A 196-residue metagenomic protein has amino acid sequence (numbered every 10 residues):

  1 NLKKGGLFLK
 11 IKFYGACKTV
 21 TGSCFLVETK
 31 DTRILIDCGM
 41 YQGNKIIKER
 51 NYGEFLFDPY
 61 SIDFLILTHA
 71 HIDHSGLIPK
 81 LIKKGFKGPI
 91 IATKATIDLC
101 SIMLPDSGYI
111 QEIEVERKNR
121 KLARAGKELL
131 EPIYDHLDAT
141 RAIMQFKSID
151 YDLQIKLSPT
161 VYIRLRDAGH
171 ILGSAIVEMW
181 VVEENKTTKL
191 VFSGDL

Functional and structural regions predicted by a protein language model:
N1-F8: Short, Lys/Arg-enriched N-terminal segments with co-localized hydrophobic residues within the first ~10-30 amino acids
L9-F57, I176-S193: Conserved beta-strand hairpin/beta-sheet module of binuclear metal-dependent hydrolase folds, prominently
C17-T21, L157, A168-G173: A short catalytic or substrate-binding loop motif that flags glycine-/basic-rich loops and adjacent residues that bind
E28, K156-L157: A general beta-strand register signal
T29-G88, A92-T96, M103-R141, F146 (+1 more regions): Pre-active-site segment of Zn-dependent metallo-hydrolases
T68, D167, F192-S193: A secondary-structure boundary/capping signal
D152-Q154: Glycine-centered loop/turn motifs
V161-R164: Conserved N-terminal boundary motif of the eukaryotic protein kinase catalytic domain
